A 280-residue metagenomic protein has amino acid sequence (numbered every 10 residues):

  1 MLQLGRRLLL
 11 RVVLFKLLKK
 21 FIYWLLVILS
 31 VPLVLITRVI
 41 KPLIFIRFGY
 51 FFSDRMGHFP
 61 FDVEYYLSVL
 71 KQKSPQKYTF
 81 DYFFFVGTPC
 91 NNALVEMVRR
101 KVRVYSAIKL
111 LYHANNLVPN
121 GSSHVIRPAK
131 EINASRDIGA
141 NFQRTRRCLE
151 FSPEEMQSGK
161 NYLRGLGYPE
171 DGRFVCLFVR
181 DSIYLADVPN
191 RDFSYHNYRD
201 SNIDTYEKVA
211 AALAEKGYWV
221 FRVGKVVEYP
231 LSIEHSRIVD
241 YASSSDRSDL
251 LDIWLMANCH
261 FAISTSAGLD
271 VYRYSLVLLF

Functional and structural regions predicted by a protein language model:
L2, F15, Y23-M156: Secretory-pathway glycan-assembly enzymes, especially type II membrane glycosyltransferases that use nucleotide-sugar
V39-I44, R136-D137, E154-C176, R180-D181 (+1 more regions): Nucleotide-sugar donor-binding and catalytic loop/hinge architecture of NDP-sugar-dependent glycosyltransferases
F52-R55, L185-R199: Short, flexible/disordered intra-domain loops and linkers
T79-F80, W219, L279: Residues at the starts of beta-strands that form the adenosine-phosphate
F84, Y218-G224, F261-S264: Short, hydrophobic beta-strand segments that form beta-sheet elements in well-ordered domains
A93-V98, E228-R237, Y272-Y274: Short loop/helix-cap segments at secondary-structure boundaries that form the rim of catalytic
G172, L177-A186, I203-S248: Catalytic donor nucleotide-activated moiety binding site of glycosyltransferases and closely related
D252-F280: A donor-sugar binding/catalytic signature common to diverse glycosyltransferases and related nucleotide-sugar
